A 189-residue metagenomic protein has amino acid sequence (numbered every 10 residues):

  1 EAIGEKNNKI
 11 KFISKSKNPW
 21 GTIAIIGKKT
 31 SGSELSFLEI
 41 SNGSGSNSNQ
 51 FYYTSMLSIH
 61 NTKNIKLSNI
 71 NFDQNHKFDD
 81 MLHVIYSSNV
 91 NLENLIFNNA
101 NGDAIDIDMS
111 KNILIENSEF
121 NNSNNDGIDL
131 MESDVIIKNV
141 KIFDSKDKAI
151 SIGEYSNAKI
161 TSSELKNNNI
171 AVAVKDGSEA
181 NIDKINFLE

Functional and structural regions predicted by a protein language model:
E1-E189: Beta-strand/loop edge motif enriched in small/polar residues
